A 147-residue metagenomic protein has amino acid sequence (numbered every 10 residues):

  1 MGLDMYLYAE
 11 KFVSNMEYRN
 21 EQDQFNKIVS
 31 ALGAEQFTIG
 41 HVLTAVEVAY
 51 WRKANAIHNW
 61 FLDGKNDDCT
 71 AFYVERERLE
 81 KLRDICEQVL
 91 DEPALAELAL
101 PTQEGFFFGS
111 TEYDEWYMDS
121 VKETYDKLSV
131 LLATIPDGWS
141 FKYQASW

Functional and structural regions predicted by a protein language model:
M1-W147: Acidic (Asp/Glu-rich) sequence patches and key acidic residues that form negatively charged surfaces used
